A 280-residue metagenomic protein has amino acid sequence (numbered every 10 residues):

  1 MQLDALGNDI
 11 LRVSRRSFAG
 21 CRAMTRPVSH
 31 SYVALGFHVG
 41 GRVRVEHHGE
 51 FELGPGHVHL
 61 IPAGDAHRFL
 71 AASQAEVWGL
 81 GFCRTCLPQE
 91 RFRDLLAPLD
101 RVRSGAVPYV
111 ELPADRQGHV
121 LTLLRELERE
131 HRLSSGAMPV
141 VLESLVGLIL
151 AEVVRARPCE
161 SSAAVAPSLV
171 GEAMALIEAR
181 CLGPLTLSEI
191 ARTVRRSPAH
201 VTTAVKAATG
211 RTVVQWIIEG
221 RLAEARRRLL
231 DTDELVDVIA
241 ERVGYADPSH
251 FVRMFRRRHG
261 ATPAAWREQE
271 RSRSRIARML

Functional and structural regions predicted by a protein language model:
M1-P55, D65-H67, F92-L96, P108 (+2 more regions): Generic protein-terminus/edge-of-domain signal
M1-V13, A66-L133, A151, R155: A hydrophobic/aromatic-rich effector-binding and dimerization subdomain of bacterial HTH-type transcriptional regulators
V33, A75-V77, R180: Structural motif
A34-F37, H119, L123, L145 (+1 more regions): Amphipathic, well-ordered alpha-helical segments in soluble domains
G105-R116, H131-G183, L187-S197, A207-E219: Short, Lys/Arg-enriched, Trp-marked, Pro/Gly-tolerant hinge/linker segments that flank
L121-R132, M174, E178-C181, R226-L230: Regular secondary-structure segments
E178, G183-L222, L230, E234 (+1 more regions): Basic/polar phosphate-binding segments, predominantly the helix-turn-helix DNA-binding elements of transcriptional
